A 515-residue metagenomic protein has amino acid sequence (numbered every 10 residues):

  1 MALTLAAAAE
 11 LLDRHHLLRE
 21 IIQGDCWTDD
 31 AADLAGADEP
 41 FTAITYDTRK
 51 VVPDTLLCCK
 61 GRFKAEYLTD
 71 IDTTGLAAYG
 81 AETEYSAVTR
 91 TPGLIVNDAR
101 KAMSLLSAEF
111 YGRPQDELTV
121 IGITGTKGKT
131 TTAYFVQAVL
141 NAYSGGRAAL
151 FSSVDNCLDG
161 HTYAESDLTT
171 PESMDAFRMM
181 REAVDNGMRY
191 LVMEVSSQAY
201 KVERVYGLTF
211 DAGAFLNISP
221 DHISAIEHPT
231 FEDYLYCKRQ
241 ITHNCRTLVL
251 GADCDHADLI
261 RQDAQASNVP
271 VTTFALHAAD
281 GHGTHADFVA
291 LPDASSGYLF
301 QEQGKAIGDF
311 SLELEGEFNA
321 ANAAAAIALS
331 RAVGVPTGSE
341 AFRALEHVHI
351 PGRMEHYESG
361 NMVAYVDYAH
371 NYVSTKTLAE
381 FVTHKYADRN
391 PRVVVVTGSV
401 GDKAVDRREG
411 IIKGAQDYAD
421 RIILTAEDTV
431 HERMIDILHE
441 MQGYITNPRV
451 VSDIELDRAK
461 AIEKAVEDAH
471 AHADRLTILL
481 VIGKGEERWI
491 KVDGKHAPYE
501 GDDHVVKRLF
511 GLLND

Functional and structural regions predicted by a protein language model:
M1-L105, E109, E315, H504-D515: N-terminal leader/targeting and accessory segments in enzymes
M1-R19, V51-C58, R62-K64, R331-T337 (+2 more regions): ATP-dependent carboxylate-amine ligase
A9, L105-L248, A252, H256-P270: Phosphate-binding loop of NTP-binding sites
V51-V52, D70-T73, T83-P92, C157-H161 (+3 more regions): Short loop/helix-cap segments at secondary-structure boundaries that form the rim of catalytic
D54, A87-T89, A212-A364, Q442-T446: Acidic, Mg2+-coordinating active-site environments of NTP-dependent enzymes
F63, Y79-A87, S152-D155, D253-D255 (+2 more regions): Short, polar loop motifs at secondary-structure junctions
I71-G75, Y206-T209, I241-R246, A264-S267 (+4 more regions): Short, conserved loop/helix-junction motifs that constitute active-site signature segments in enzyme catalytic cores
M103-S107, V136, L140, A183 (+3 more regions): Buried hydrophobic packing segments
